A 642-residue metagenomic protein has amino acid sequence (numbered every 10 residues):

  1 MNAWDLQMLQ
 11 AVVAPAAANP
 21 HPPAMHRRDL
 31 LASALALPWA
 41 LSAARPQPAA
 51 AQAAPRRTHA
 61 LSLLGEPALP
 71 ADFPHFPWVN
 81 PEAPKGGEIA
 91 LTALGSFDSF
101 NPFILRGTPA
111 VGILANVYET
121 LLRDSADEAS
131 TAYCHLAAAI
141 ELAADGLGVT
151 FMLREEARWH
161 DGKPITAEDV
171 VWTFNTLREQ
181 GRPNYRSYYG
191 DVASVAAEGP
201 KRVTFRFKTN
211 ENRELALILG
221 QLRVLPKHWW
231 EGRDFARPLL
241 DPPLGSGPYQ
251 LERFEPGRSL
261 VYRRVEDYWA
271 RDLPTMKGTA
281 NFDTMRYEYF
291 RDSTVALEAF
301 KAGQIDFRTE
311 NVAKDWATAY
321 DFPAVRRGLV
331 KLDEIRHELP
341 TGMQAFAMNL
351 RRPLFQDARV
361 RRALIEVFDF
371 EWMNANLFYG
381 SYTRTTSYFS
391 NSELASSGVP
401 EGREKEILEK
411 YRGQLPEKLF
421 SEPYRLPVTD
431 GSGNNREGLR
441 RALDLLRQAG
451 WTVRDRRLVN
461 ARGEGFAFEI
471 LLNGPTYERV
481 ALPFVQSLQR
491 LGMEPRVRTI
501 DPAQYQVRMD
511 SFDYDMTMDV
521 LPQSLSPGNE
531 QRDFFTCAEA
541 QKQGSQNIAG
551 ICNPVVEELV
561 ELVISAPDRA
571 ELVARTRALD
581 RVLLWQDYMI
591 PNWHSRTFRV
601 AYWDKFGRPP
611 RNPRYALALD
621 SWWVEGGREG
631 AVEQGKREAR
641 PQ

Functional and structural regions predicted by a protein language model:
M1-H26, S33-A43: N-terminal secretory signal peptides
L30, Q47, A93, P109 (+8 more regions): Detector for C-terminal structural segments
A53-D145, M152, N175, P242-L244: N-terminal lobe/hinge region of extracytoplasmic solute-binding protein
S96, V117-S130, N175, L219-R286 (+4 more regions): Gly/Pro-rich hinge or "lid" segments in bacterial periplasmic/extracellular proteins
C134-A138, H160, I165, R206-L225 (+4 more regions): Aromatic-rich, solvent-exposed beta-strand/loop patch
M152, R186-E231, P248-E255, P400-Q414: Surface-exposed binding/hinge segments that line and control ligand-binding clefts or catalytic entry sites
R154, R237, A270-D321, R362 (+4 more regions): Ligand-site clamp/hinge motif
S194-A197, E252-R263, E288-R352, R359-A363 (+2 more regions): Extracellular/periplasmic solute-recognition and catalytic clefts
